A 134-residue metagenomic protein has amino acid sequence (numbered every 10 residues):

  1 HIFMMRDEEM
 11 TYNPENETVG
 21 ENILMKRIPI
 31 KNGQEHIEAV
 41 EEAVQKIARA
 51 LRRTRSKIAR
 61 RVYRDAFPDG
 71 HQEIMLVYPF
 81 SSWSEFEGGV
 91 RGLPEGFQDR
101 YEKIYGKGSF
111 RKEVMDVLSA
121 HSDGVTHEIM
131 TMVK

Functional and structural regions predicted by a protein language model:
H1-K134: Short S/T/G/P-rich N-terminal loop/turn motif that feeds into the first structured element of a domain
